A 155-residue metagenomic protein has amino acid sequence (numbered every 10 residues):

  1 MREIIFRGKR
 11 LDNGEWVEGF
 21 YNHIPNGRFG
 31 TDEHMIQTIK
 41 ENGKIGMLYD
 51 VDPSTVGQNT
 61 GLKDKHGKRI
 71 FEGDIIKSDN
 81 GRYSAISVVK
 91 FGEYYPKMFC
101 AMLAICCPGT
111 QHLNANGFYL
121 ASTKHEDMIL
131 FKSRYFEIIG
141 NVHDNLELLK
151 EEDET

Functional and structural regions predicted by a protein language model:
M1-T155: Secondary-structure transition motif
